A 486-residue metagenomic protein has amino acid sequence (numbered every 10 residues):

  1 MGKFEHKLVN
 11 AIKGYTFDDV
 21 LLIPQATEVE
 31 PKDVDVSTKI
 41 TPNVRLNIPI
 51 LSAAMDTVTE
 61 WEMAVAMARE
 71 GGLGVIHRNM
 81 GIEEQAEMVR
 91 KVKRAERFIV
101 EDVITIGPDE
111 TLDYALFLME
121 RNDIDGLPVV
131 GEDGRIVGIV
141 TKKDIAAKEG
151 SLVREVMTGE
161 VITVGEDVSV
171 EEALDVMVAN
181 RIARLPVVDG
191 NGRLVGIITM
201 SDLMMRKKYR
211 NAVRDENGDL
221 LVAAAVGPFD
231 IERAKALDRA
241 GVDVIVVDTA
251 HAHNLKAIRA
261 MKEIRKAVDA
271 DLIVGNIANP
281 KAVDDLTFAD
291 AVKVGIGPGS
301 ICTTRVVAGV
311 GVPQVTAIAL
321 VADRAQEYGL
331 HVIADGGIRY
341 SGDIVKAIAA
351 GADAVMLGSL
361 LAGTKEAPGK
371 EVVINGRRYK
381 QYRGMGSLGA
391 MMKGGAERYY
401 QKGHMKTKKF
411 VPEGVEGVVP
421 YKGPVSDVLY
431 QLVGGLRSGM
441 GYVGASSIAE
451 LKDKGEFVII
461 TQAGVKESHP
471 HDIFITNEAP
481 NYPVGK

Functional and structural regions predicted by a protein language model:
M1-A26, V164-G165, A225, D269 (+2 more regions): Alpha/beta catalytic cores of nucleotide-metabolism and tRNA/nucleoside-modifying enzymes
K32, G81-R90, R193-V213, D230-R233 (+4 more regions): Active-site-adjacent beta->alpha loops and helix N-cap segments on the catalytic face of soluble alpha/beta enzymes
K32-N47, A53-M55, E84-N122, V129-G131 (+5 more regions): Bateman/CBS regulatory modules and CBS-like beta-alpha motifs in cytosolic regions of diverse proteins
R45-I50, F98-V103, D215-A224, E263-A278 (+2 more regions): Short beta-strand/loop segments at the ligand-binding rim of alpha/beta enzyme cores
E62-V65, E232-R239, A278-V294, A334 (+1 more regions): Catalytic cores of alpha/beta
R69-E84, V242-N254, A291-A308, I338-E371: Glycine-rich phosphate-binding active-site loops on the catalytic face of alpha/beta enzymes
H77-N79, T105-I106, D125-P128, T163-G165 (+6 more regions): Catalytic beta/alpha-barrel core
N79, E132, K142, G190 (+7 more regions): Active-site beta-loop-alpha junctions enriched in small/polar residues
